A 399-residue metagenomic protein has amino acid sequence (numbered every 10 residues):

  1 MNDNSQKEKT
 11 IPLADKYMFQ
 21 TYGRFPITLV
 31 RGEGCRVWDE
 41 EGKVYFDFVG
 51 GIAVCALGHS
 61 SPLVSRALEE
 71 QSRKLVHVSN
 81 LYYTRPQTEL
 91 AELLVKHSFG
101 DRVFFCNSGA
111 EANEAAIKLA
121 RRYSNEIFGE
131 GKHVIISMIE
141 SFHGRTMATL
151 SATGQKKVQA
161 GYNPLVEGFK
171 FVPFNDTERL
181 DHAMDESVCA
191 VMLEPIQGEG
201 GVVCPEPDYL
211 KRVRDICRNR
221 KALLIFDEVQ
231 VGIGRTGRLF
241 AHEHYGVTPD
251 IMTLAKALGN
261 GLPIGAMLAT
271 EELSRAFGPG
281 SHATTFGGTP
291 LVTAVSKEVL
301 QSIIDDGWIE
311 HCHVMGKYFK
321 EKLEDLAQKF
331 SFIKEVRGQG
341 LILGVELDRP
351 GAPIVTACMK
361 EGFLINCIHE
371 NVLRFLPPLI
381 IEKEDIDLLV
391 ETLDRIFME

Functional and structural regions predicted by a protein language model:
N2-E399: Conserved N-terminal phosphate-binding loop of PLP-dependent enzymes in the Aspartate aminotransferase
